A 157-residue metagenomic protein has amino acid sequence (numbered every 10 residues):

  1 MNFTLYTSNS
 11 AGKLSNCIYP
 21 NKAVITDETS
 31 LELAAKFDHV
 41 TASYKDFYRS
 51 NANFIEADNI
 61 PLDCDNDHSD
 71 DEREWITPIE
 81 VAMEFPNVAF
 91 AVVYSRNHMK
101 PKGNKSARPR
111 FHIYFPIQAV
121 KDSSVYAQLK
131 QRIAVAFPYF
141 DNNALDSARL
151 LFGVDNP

Functional and structural regions predicted by a protein language model:
M1-F111, F115-Q128: Signature for HUH/AEP ssDNA processing cores
F85-A89, Q131-D141: A common structural junction motif
M99-K100, A119-K121, N142-P157: Short, conserved secondary-structure transition motifs
